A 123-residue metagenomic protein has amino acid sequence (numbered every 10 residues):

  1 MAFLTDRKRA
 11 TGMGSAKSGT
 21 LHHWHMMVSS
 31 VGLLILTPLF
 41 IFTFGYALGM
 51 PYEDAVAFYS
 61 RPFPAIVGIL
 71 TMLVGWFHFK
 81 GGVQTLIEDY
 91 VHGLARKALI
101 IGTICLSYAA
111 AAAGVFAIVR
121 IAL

Functional and structural regions predicted by a protein language model:
M1-L123: Membrane-embedded alpha-helical bundles that constitute the cytochrome b-like, heme-associated redox core of multi-pass
